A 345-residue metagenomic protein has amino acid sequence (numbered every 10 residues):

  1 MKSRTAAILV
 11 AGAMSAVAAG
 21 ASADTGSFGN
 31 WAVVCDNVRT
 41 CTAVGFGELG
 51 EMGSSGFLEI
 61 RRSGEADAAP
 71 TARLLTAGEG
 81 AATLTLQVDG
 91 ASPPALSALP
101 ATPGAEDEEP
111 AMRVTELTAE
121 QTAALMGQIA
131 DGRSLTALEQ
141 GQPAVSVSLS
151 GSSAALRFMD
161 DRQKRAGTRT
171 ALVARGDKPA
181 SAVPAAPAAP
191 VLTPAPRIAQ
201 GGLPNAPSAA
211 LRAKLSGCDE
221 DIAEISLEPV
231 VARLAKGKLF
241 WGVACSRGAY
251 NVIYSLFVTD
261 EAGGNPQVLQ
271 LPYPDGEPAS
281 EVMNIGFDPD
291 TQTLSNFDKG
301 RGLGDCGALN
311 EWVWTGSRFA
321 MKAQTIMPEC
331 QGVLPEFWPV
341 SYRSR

Functional and structural regions predicted by a protein language model:
M1-L9: Bacterial N-terminal signal peptides that target proteins for export
A13-A18: N-terminal signal peptide c-region/cleavage motif recognized by signal peptidases
G20-D221, L227-V231, A235-K238, A249-S255: A generic "folded-domain core" signal
V34-D36, T40-T42, G217-D219, A244-S246 (+3 more regions): Sequence contexts marking disulfide-bonded cysteines in secreted/extracellular proteins
G45-F46, L74-L75, W241-S246, S295-R301: Short beta-strand segments that buttress and anchor functional surface loops
C218-A223, I253-I285: Central antiparallel beta-sheet cores of small beta-barrel/beta-sandwich binding domains
A249-F257, G304-N310: Structural motif
Q267-R345: Short aromatic loop motif centered on NTY/YTY
